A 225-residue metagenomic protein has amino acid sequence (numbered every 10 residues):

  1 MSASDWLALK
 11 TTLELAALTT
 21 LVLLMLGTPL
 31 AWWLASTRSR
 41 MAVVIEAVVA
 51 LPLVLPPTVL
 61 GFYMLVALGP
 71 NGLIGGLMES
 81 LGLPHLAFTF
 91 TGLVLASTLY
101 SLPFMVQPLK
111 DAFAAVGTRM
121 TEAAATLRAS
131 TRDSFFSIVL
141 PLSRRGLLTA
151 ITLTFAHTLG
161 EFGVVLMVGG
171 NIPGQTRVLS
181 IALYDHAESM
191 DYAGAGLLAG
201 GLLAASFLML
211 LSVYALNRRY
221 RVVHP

Functional and structural regions predicted by a protein language model:
M1-L7, V168-F207, L211: Interhelical loop and adjacent transmembrane-helix boundary motif in polytopic membrane transport permeases
D5-L34, L53, T98: Transmembrane alpha-helix signature in integral membrane proteins
T19-V49, F62-M64, L77, A112-A114 (+4 more regions): Transmembrane-helix boundary motif in ABC transporter permease subunits
L21, F104-L109, F113, G117 (+1 more regions): Transmembrane alpha-helices
L55-G61: Transmembrane alpha-helices and adjacent helix-loop boundaries
G61-T98, V168-I172: Membrane-interfacial helix termini and adjacent extracytoplasmic/periplasmic loops of multi-pass transporters
G69-P70, G146-D185: Non-cytoplasmic
P103, K110-T121, A125-A129, S137 (+1 more regions): C-terminal transmembrane helix and the adjacent membrane-cytosol boundary/short C-terminal tail of inner/organellar
